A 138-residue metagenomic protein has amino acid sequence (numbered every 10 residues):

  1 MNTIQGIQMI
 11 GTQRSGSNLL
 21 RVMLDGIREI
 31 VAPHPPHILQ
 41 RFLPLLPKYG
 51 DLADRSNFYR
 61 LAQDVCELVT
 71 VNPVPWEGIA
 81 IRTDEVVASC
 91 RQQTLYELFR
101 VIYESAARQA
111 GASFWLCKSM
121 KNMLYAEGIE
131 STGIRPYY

Functional and structural regions predicted by a protein language model:
T3-G6: Pre-Walker A (Motif I) flank of P-loop NTPase domains
M9: Hydrophobic anchor at the beta1->P-loop junction of P-loop NTPases
T12: Short, aromatic/basic-rich helix-turn unit that serves as a nucleic-acid recognition element
S15: ATP-binding Walker
N18-I30: A conserved segment at the C-terminal end of the G1
E29-H34, R135-Y138: Short hydrophobic/aromatic-enriched beta-strand-loop microsegments
P33-C117, K121-M123: PAPS-dependent sulfation machinery
K118-K121, Y125-Y138: Conserved phosphate-donor/acceptor-positioning beta-strand/loop module used by diverse small-molecule
